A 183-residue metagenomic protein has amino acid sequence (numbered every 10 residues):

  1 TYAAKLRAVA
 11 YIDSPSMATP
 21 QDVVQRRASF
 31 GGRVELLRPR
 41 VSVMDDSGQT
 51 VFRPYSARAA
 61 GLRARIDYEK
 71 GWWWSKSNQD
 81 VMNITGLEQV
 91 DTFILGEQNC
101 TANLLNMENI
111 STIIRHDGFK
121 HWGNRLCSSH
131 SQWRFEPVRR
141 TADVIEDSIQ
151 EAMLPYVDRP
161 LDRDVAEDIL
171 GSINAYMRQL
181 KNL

Functional and structural regions predicted by a protein language model:
T1-W74: Extracellular Cys-Trp
S42-L183: Structured, hydrophobic secondary-structure cores that serve as assembly/anchoring elements
